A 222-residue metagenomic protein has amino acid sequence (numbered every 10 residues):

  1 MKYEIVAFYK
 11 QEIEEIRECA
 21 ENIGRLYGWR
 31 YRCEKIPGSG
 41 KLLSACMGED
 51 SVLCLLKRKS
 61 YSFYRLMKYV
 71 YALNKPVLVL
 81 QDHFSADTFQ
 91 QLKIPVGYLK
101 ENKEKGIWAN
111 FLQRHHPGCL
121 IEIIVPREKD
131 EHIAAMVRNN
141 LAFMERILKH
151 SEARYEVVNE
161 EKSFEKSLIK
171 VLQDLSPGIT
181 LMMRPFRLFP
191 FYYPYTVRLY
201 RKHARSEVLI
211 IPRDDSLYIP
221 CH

Functional and structural regions predicted by a protein language model:
M1-Y27, R65-L73, F84-I124, N139-I147 (+1 more regions): Short acidic/Ser/Thr-enriched loop-to-helix initiation segments
R25-K35, L120-I124, H150-V158: Short beta-strand elements in bilobed, periplasmic/extracellular small-molecule ligand-binding domains
Y31-C46, E160-L168: A short, well-structured beta->alpha microelement
E34-I36, L80, I124-P126, V158-K162 (+1 more regions): Conserved beta-strand termini and adjacent loop/short-helix elements that scaffold enzyme active sites in alpha/beta
K41-S85, L172-H222: Gly/Ser-rich helix-loop-strand patches that form or flank binding pockets for ribonucleotide-derived cofactors
P126-D130, F186-R187: A short, flexible beta-alpha/helix-coil linker loop
K129-F143: GTPase G-domain guanine-specificity segment
L141-F186: Glycine/small-residue-rich hydrophobic helix-like segments
